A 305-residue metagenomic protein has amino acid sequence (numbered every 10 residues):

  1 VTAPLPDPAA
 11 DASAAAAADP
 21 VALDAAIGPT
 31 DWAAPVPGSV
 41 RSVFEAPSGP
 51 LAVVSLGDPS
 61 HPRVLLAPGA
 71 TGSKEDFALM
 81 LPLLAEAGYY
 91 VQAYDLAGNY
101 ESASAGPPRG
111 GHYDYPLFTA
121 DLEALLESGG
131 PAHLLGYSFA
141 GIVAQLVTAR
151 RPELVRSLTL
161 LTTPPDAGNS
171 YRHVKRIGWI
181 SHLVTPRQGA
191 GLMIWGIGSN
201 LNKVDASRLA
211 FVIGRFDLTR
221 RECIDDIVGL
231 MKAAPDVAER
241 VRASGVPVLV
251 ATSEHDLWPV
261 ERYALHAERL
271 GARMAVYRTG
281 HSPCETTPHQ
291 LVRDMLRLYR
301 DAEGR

Functional and structural regions predicted by a protein language model:
V1-V64, E86-Y89, R293, R297-R305: Alpha/beta-hydrolase fold catalytic core
V36, Q92-L135: Active-site loop/oxyanion-hole signature of alpha/beta-hydrolase fold enzymes
A52-S104: Conserved HGGG/HGGXW glycine-rich cap/lid loop of the alpha/beta-hydrolase fold
G136-A140, A144: Gly/Ala-rich beta-loop-alpha elbow adjacent to hydrolase catalytic centers
Q145, A149, V155-T185: Flexible "cap/lid" loop of the alpha/beta hydrolase fold
N169-Y171, R187-R242: Conserved alpha/beta-hydrolase catalytic His-Asp/Glu region
L249-E285: Conserved loop-alpha-helix segment in the C-terminal half of the alpha/beta-hydrolase fold that carries the catalytic
G271-R305: Catalytic active-site module of serine/aspartate enzymes centered on a nucleophile-bearing elbow/loop
